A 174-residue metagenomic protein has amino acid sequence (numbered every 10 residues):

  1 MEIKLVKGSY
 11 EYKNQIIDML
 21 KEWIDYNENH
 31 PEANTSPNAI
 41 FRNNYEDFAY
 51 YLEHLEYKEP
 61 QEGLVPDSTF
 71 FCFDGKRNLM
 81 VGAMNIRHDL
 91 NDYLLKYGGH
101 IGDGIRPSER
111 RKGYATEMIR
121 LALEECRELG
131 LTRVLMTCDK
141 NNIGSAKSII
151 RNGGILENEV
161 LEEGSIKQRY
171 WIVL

Functional and structural regions predicted by a protein language model:
M1-H100, G164-L174: GNAT-family acyltransferases
D89-N91, S108, N141: Short coil/turn motifs at secondary-structure junctions
G102-I105, R111-E124, E128, K147-R151: Conserved acetyl-CoA-binding loop-helix of GNAT-fold acetyltransferases
C126-T137: Conserved GNAT acetyl-CoA-binding A-motif
R127, G144, I166-Q168: Short secondary-structure boundary/hinge segments and terminal tails
M136-G144: Conserved beta-strand-loop-alpha-helix junction that forms the acyl-donor binding cleft
T137-C138, I150-R169: Conserved catalytic-core motifs of GNAT/GCN5-like acyltransferases
